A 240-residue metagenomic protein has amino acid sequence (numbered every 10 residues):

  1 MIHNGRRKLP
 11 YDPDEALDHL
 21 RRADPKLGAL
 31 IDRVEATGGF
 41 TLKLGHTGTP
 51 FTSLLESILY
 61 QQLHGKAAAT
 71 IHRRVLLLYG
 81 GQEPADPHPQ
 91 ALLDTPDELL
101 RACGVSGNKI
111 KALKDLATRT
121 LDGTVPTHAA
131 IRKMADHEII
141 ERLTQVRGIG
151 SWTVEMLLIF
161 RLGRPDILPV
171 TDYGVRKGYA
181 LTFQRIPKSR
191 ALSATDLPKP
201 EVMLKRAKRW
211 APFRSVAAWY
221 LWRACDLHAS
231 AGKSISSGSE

Functional and structural regions predicted by a protein language model:
M1-M134, K205-E240: N-terminal polyanion-binding entry modules of DNA glycosylases/AP lyases and select other DNA-binding proteins
G48, T52, R132, V146 (+2 more regions): Residue-level marker of regulatory loop/turn positions in helix-turn-helix DNA-binding domains and in histidine
L59, A135-L181, V216: Catalytic DNA-binding helix-loop module of base-excision-repair DNA glycosylases/AP lyases
I71, I139, T153, V202-M203: Hydrophobic alpha-helical segments typical of transmembrane helices and their membrane-interface/capping positions
G81, T118-P126, Q145-G148, I159 (+2 more regions): Alpha-helix capping at helix-to-loop junctions
F160-R161, M203-A207: Small/polar glycine-rich anion-binding or flexible loop at a beta-alpha turn
T171-K205: Accessory, usually C-terminal, subdomains that scaffold auxiliary metal cofactors
